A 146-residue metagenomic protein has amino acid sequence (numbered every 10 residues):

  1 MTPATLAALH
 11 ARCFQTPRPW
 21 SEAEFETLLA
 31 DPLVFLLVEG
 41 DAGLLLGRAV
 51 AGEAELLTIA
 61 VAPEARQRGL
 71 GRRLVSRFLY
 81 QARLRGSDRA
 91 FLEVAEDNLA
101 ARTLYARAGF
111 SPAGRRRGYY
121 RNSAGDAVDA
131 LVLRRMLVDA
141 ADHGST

Functional and structural regions predicted by a protein language model:
P3-R68, R72-R85, R135-T146: Acetyl-CoA-dependent GNAT
T58-A60, A65, G69, G86 (+4 more regions): Conserved functional loop/turn residues at catalytic and ligand-binding sites
G71, V75, D97-A101, G118-A124: Short glycine/proline-centered loop/turn elements that form peptide/ligand docking sites
A82-E93, L104: Conserved GNAT acetyl-CoA-binding A-motif
E93, S111-D129: Conserved catalytic-core motifs of GNAT/GCN5-like acyltransferases
A95, A124, D129-M136, T146: Conserved catalytic core of the tyrosine transesterase superfamily
Y105, F110, L133: Conserved active-site tyrosine of GNAT-family acetyltransferases
